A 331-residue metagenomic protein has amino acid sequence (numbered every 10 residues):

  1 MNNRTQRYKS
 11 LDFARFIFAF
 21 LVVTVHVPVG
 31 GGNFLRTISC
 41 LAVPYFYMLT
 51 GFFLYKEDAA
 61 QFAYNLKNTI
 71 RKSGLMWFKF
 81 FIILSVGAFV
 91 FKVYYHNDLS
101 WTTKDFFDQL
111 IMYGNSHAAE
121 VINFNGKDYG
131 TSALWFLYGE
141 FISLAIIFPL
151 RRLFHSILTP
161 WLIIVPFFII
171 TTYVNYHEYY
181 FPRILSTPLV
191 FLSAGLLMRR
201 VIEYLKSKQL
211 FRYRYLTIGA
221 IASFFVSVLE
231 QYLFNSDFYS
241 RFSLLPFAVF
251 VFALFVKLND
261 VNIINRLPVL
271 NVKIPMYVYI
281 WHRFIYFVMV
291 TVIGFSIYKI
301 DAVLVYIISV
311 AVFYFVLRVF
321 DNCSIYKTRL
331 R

Functional and structural regions predicted by a protein language model:
M1-F167, I274, G294-R331: Membrane-cytosol interface segments of multi-pass membrane proteins, especially ER/Golgi lipid-handling enzymes
T24, F168-T172, L196: Structural signature of multi-pass alpha-helical membrane transport proteins
T24-V29, V278-Y286: Histidine-centered catalytic micro-motifs
P44-G51, L189-R199, F247-L254, V310-F315: Alpha-helical transmembrane segments and their membrane-interface exit regions
L134-I142, F181-V190: Short, contiguous, pocket-lining structural segments that sit at or immediately flank catalytic/ligand-binding sites
I170-Y180, I184-T187, R200-Y277, F284 (+1 more regions): Alpha-helical transmembrane segments and terminal signal-anchor/GPI-anchor hydrophobic tails, characterized by long
S193, L197, I280, I285 (+2 more regions): Hydrophobic membrane-targeting signal helices
